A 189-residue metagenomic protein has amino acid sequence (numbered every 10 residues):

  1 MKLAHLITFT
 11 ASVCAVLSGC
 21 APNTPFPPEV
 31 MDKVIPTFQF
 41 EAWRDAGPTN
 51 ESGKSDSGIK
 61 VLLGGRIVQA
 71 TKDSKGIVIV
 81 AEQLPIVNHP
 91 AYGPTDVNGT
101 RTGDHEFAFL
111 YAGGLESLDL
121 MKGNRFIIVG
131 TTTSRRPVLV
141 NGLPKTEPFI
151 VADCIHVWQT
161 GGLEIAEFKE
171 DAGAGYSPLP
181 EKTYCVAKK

Functional and structural regions predicted by a protein language model:
M1-C20: Sec-dependent bacterial lipoprotein signal peptides
C20-K189: OB-fold and OB-like single-stranded nucleic-acid-recognition modules and their adjacent interaction interfaces
